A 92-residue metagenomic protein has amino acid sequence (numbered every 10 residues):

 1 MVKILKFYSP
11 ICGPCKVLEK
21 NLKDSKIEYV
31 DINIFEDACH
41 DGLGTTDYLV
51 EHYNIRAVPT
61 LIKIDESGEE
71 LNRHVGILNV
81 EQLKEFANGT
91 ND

Functional and structural regions predicted by a protein language model:
M1-E28: Local sequence-structure signature of Cys/Sec-based thiol-disulfide redox active-site neighborhoods
K3, V58-P59: Short loop/turn microsegments at loop-to-beta-strand junctions
Y8, H40, R73: Short, flexible active-site loop motifs that bind/organize anionic cofactors or intermediates
I11, I34-A38, L78: Residue-level detector of flexible, active-site-proximal loop/helix-junction positions within diverse enzyme catalytic
E19-L22, T45-T46, G76-I77: Short, glycine/charged-enriched secondary-structure capping and boundary segments
I32-A57, S67, E85-T90: Thioredoxin-like thiol-disulfide oxidoreductase module
I62-D92: Non-catalytic, surface beta->alpha helical segment in thiol-disulfide oxidoreductase systems
